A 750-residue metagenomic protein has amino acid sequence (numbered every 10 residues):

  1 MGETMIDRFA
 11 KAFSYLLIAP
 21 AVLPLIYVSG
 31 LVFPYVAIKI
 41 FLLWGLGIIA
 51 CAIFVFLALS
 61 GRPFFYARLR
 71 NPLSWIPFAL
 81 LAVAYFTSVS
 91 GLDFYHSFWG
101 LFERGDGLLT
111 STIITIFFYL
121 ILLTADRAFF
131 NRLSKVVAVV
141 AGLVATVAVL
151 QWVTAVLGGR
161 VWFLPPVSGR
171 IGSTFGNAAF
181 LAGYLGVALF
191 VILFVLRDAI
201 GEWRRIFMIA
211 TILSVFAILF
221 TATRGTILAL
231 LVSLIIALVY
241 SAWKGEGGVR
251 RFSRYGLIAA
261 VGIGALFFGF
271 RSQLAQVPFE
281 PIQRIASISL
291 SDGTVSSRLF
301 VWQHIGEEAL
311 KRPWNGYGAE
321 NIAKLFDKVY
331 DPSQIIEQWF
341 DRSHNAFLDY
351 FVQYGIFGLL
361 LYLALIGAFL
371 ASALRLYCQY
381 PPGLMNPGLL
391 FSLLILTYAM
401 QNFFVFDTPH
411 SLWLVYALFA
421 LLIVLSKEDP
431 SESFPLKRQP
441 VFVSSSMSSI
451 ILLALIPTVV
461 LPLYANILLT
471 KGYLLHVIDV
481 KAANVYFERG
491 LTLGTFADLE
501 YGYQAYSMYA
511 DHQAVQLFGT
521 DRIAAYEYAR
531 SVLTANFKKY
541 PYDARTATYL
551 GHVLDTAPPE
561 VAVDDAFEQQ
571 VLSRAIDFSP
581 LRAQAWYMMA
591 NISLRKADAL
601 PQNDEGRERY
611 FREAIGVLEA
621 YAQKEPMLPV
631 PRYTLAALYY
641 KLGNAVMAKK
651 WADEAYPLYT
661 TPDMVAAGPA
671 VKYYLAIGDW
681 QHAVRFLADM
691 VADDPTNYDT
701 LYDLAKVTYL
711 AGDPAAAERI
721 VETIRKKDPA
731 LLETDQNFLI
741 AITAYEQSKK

Functional and structural regions predicted by a protein language model:
M1-D106, I114-I116, L122-V139, V195-I209 (+15 more regions): Transmembrane signal-anchor hairpin modules in multi-pass inner-membrane enzymes, especially those that act on
D7, G47-P63, A188-D198, F357-Y380: Hydrophobic, aromatic-rich transmembrane alpha-helices and their immediate juxtamembrane boundary segments
Y15-L25, A141, I209-I212, N345 (+1 more regions): Loop-to-helix entry and N-terminal half of a specific, functionally important transmembrane alpha helix in multi-pass
L46-I53, V191, A229-A237, Y362-L365 (+2 more regions): Transmembrane alpha-helices of multi-pass inner-membrane enzymes
L81-S90, F129-V161, G176, V215-T221: Hydrophobic alpha-helical transmembrane segments
T146, W152-A155, I218-A222, T226 (+5 more regions): A membrane-periplasm/extracellular boundary helix in multi-pass inner-membrane enzymes that assemble envelope glycans
N177, L290-D292, S297-F340, F347 (+1 more regions): TM-adjacent membrane-interface loops and short helices in multi-pass inner/ER membrane proteins
V460-V477, L491-G519, K539-E560, S579-P601 (+3 more regions): Amphipathic alpha-helical repeat scaffolds of TPR domains
